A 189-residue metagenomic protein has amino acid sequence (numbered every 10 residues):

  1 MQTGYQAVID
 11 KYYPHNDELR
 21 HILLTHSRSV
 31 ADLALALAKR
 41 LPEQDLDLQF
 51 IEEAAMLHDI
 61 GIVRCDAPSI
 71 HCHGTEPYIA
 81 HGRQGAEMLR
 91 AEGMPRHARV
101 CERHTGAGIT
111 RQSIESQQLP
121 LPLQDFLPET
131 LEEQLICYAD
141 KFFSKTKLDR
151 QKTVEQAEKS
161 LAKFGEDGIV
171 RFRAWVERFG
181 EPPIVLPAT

Functional and structural regions predicted by a protein language model:
M1-Q6, M94, V154, I169: Alpha-helix initiation and N-capping motif
M1-Y78: Acidic/His-rich, divalent-metal-binding segments that scaffold phosphate/diphosphate chemistry
V8-Y12, L33, Q84-G85, Y138 (+1 more regions): A general alpha-helix detector
D17, H21-L24, E129, K163-E166: Charge-dense, low-complexity intrinsically disordered segments
L19, R90, T146, L161-F164: Generic alpha-helical structural element
R28, D32, P95, E177-G180: Generic structural signal for well-ordered, non-transmembrane alpha-helical segments in soluble/cytosolic regions
E43-R150, V154: Divalent metal-dependent catalytic cores for phosphoryl transfer on phosphate-bearing substrates
L161-T189: Charged phosphate-binding loop/patch that engages nucleotide di/tri-phosphates or the phosphate backbone of nucleic
